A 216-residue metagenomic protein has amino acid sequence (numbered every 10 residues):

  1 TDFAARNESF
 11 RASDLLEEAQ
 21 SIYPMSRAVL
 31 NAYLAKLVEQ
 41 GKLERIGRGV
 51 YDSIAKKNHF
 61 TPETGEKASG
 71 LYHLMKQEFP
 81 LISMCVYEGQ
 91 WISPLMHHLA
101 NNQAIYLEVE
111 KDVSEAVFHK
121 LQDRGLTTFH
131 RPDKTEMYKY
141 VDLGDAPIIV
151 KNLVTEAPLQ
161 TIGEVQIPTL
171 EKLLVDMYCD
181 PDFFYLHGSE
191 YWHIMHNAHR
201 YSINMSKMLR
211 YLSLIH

Functional and structural regions predicted by a protein language model:
T1-R6, L81: Short alpha-helical segments that sit at the start of domains
R6-S13, E17, S21-M75: Short beta-edge/loop segments at beta->alpha junctions of small alpha/beta modules that act as binding/recognition
E18, L173-D176, K207-M208: A general alpha-helix detector
G49, E66-G144: Short gly/ser-rich loop at a beta-strand->alpha-helix junction or flexible surface loop bordering the NTP-binding
E115-A198: Conserved, surface-exposed functional patches that form binding/active-site neighborhoods
M195-K207: Short, mixed-charge aromatic SLiMs
H216: Conserved small/polar residues in nucleotide/adenosyl-binding loops
